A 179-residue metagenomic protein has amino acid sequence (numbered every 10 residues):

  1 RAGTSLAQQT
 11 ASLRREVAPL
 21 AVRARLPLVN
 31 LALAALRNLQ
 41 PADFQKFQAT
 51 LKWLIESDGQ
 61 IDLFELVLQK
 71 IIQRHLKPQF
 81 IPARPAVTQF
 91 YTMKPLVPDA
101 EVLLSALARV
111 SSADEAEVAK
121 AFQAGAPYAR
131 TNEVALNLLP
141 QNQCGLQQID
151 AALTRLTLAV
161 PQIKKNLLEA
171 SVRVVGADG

Functional and structural regions predicted by a protein language model:
R1-E56, L63-G179: Small-residue-enriched hydrophobic alpha-helices in membranes
